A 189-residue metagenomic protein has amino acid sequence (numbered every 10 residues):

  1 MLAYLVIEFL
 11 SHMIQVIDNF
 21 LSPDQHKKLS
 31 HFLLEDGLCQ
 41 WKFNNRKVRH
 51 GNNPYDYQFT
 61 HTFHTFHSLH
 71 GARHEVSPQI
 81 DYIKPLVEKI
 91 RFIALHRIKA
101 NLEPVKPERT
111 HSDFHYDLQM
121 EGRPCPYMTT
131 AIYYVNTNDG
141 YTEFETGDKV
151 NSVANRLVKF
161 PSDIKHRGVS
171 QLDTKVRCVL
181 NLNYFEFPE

Functional and structural regions predicted by a protein language model:
V6-A94: Non-heme Fe(II)/2-oxoglutarate
L102-G122: Conserved short histidine dyad/triad with adjacent acidic residue
R109-H111, P126, Y134-V153: A short beta-strand-loop-beta hairpin characteristic of the jelly-roll/cupin
A131-I132, T174-E189: A short hydrophobic beta-strand segment most commonly corresponding to one strand of the jelly-roll/cupin
V150-K165: Conserved metal-binding segment of the jelly-roll/cupin
K165-L172: Short beta-strand His + acidic residue motifs that chelate non-heme Fe in jelly-roll/DSBH and cupin folds
